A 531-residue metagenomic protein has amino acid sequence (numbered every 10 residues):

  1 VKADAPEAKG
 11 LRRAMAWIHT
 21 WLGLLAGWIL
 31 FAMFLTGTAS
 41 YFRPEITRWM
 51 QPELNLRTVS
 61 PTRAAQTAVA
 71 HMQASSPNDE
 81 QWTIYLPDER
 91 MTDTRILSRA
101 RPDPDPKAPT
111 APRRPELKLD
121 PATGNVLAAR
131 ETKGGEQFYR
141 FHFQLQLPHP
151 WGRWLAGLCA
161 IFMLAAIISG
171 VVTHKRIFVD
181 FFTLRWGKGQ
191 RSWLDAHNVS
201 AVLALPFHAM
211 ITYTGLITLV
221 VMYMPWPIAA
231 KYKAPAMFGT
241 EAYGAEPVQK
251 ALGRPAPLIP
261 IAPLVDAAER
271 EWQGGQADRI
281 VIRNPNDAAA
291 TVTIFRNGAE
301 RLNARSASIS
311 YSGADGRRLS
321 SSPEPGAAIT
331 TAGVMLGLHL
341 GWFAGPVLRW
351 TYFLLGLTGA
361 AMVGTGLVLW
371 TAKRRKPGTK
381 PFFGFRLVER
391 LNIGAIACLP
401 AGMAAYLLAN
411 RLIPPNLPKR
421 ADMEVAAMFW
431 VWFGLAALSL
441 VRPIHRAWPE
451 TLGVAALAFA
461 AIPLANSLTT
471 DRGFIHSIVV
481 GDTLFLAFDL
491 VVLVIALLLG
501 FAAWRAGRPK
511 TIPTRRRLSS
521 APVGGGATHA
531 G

Functional and structural regions predicted by a protein language model:
V1-G531: Conserved histidines in hydrophobic membrane contexts and catalytic metal-binding motifs
